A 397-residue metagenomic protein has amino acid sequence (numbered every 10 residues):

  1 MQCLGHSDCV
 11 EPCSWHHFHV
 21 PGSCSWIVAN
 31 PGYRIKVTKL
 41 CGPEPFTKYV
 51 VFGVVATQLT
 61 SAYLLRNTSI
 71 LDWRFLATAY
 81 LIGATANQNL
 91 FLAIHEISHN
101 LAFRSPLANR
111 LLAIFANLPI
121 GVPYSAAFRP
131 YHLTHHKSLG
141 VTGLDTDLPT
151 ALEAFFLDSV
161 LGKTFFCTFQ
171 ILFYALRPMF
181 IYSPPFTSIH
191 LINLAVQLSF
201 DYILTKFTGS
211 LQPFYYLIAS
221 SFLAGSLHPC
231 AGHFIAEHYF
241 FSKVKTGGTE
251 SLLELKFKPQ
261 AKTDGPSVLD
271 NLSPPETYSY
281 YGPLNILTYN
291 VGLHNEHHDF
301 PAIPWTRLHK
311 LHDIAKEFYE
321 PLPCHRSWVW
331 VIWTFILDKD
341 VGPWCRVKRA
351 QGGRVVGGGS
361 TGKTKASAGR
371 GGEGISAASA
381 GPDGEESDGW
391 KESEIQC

Functional and structural regions predicted by a protein language model:
M1-A86, L118-Y216, T306-C397: Non-catalytic, topology-defining segments of multipass membrane proteins
R34, L112-A113, G292-L293: Residue-level signal for cytosolic alpha-helical hairpin/rod architecture
L40-C41, S98, A102-I120, G143-D158 (+1 more regions): Juxtamembrane helix-capping/reentrant segments at transmembrane boundaries
T68, I97-S105, H135, S183 (+3 more regions): Membrane-interface elements of multi-pass transporters and channels
A84-I94, Y124-A126, I171-A175, L217-K245 (+3 more regions): Transmembrane alpha-helical segments that form the membrane-embedded catalytic/substrate-channel core of multi-pass
N87-P106, A127-G140, F240, Y289-L308: Acidic (Asp/Glu-rich) catalytic motifs at the cytosolic membrane interface
N285: Conserved, well-structured core segments
